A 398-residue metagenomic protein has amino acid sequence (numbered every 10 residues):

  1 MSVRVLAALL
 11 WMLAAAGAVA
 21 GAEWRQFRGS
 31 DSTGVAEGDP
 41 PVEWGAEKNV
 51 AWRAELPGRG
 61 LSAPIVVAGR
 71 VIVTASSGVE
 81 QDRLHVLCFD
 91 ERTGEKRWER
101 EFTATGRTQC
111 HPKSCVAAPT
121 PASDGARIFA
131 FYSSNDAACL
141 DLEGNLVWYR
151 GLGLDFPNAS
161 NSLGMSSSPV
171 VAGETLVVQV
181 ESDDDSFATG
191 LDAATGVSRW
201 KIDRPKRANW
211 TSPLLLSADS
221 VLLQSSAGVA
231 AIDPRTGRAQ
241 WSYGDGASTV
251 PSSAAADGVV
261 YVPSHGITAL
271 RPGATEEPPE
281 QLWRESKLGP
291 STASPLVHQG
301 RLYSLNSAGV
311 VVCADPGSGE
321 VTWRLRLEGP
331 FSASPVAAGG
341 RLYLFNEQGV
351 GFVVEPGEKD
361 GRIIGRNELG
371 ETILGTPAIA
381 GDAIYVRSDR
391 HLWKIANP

Functional and structural regions predicted by a protein language model:
M1-V5: Positively charged n-region of N-terminal signal peptides that target proteins for export
A7-G17: Bacterial N-terminal signal peptides
V19-P398: Noncatalytic, solvent-exposed loop/strand surfaces of beta-propeller-type extracellular/periplasmic domains
